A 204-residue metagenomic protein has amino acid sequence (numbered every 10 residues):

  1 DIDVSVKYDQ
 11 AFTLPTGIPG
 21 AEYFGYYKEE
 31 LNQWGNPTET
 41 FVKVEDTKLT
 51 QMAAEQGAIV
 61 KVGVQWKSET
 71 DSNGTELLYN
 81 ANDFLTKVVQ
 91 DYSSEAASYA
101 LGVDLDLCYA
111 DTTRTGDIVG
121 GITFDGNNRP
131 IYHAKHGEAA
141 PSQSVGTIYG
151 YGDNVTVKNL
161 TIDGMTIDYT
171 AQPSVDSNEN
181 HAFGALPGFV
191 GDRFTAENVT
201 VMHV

Functional and structural regions predicted by a protein language model:
D1-V6, G20: Conserved N-terminal submotifs of small, disulfide-stabilized extracellular modules
Y8-Q10, A58: Surface-exposed loop/turn positions
Q10-G17: A short beta-strand segment in extracellular, disulfide-stabilized domains
P15, Y27, N32-P37, E45-V204: Surface-exposed repetitive/solenoidal architectures
G17-Y23: Short proline/glycine-enriched turn/loop motifs at strand-loop junctions of beta-rich domains
